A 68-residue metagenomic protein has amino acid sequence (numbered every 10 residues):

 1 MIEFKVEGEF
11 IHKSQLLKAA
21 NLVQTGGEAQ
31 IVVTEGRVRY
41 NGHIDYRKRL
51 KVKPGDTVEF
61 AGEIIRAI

Functional and structural regions predicted by a protein language model:
M1-I11: A detector for short, charged/polar N-terminal pre-domain segments
E3, T57-I68: A positively charged, amphipathic N-terminal helix/segment that binds anionic biomolecules
E9-P54: A basic, amphipathic helix-loop patch mediating RNA/tRNA/ribosome contacts
